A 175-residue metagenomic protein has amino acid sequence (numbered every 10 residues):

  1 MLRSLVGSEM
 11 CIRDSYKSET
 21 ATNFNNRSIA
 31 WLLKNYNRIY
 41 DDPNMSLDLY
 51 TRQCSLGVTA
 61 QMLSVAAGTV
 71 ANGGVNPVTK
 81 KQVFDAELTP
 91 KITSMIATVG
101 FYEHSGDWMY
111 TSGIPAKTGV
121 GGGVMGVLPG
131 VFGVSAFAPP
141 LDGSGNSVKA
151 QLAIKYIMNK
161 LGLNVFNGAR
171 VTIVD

Functional and structural regions predicted by a protein language model:
M1-I12: Single conserved hydrophobic/aromatic residue that forms the stacking wall/gate of nucleotide- or nucleobase-binding
V6, A66, G121-G122: Short glycine-rich loop/turn motifs that provide flexible caps or phosphate-binding loops at active sites
R13-T79, V83: Active-site-proximal helix/loop microenvironment of the serine DD-peptidase/beta-lactamase transpeptidase fold
V70-D175: Structured C-terminal helix/loop/strand segments within mature extracytoplasmic catalytic/sensor domains
